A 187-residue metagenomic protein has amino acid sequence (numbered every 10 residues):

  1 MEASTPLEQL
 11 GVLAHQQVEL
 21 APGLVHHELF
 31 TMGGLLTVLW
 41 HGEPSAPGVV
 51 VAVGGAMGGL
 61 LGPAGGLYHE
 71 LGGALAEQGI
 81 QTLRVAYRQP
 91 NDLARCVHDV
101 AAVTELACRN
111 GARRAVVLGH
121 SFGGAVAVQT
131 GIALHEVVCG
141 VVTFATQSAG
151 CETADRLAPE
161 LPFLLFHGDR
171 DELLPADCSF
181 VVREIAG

Functional and structural regions predicted by a protein language model:
M1-S45: N-terminal cap/lid segment of alpha/beta-hydrolase-fold proteins
G33-L35, E43-I80, A86: Short, surface-exposed "cap/lid" segments of acyl-processing enzymes
A52-V53, L118, F166: Short hydrophobic segments within beta-strands
G59-L60, Q89-A94, A149-G150, E172-L173: Short, small-residue-enriched loops and turns at beta-alpha junctions that line or gate enzyme active sites
L67, N91-N110: Alpha/beta-hydrolase active-site loop
E105-L161: Primarily recognizes the serine-hydrolase "nucleophile elbow" in alpha/beta-hydrolase and SGNH/GDSL folds
A158-P159, L164-H167, D171: Short beta-strand/loop motif that positions the catalytic acidic residue of the alpha/beta-hydrolase fold
P175-E184: Short alpha-helix in the alpha/beta-hydrolase fold that links the catalytic acid
